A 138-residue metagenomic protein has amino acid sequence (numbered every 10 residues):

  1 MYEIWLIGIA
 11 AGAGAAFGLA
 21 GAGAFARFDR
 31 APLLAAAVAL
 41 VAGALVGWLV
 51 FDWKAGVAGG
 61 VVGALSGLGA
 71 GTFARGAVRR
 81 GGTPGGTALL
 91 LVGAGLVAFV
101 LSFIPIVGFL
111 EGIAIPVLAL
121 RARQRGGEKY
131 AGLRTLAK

Functional and structural regions predicted by a protein language model:
E3-R27: N-terminal signal-anchor/start-transfer transmembrane helix
G18, G63-T72, A114-G126: Alpha-helical transmembrane segments and their membrane-interface exit regions
G21-R27, A44-D52, L96-F103: Hydrophobic alpha-helical transmembrane segments
R27-A42, V57-L65, G81-V92: Cytoplasmic-side transmembrane-helix entry/capping segments in multi-pass membrane proteins
G47-V57, G76-G82: Transmembrane alpha-helix boundary signature
A55-V61, F103-I115: Loop-to-transmembrane alpha-helix initiation sites
R79-E111: Membrane-helix boundary connector in multi-pass membrane proteins
A122-K138: Short, highly charged, low-complexity non-transmembrane loops/tails of multi-pass membrane proteins
